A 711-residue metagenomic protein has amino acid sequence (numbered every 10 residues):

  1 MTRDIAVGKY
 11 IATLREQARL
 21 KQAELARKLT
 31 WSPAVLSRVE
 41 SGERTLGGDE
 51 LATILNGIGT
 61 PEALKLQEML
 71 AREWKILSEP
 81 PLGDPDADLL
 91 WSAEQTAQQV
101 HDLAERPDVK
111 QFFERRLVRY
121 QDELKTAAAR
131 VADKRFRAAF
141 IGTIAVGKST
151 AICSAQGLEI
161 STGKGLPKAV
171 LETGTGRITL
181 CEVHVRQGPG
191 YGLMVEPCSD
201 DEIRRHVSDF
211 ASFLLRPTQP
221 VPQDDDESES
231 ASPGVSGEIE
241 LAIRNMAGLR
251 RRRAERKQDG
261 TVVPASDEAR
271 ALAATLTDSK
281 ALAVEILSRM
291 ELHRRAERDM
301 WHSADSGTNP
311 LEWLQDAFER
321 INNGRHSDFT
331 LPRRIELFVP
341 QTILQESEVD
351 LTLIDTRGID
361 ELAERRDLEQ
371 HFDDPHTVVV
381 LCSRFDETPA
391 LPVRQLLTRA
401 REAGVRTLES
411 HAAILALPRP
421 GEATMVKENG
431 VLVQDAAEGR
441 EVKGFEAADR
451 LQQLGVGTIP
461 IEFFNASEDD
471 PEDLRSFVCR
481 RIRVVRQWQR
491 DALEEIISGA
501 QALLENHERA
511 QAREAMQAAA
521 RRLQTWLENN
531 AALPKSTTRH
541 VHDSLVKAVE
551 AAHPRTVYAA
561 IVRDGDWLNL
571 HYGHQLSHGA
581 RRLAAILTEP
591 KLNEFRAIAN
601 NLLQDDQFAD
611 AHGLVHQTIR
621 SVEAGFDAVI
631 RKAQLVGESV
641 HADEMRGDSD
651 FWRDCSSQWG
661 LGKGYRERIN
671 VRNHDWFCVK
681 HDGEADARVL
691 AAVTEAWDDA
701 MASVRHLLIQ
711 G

Functional and structural regions predicted by a protein language model:
M1-Q22, A26-P33, S37-H184, P189-V378 (+3 more regions): Non-catalytic alpha-helical scaffolds
A390-A403: Switch/communication elements of ASCE P-loop NTPase nucleotide-binding domains
